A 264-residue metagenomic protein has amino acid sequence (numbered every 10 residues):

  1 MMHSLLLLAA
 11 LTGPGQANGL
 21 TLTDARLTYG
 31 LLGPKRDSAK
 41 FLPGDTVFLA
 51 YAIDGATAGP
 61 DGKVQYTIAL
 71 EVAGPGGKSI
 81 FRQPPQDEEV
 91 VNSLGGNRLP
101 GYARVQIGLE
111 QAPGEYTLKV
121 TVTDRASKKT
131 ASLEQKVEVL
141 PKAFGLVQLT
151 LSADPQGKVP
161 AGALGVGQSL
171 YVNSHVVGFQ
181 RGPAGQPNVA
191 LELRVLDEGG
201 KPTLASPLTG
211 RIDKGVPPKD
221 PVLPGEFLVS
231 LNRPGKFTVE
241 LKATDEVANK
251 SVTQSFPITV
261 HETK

Functional and structural regions predicted by a protein language model:
M2-T12: Sec-dependent N-terminal signal peptides
G15-K264: Intrinsically disordered, low-complexity terminal regions enriched in Ser/Thr/Pro/Gly and charged residues
